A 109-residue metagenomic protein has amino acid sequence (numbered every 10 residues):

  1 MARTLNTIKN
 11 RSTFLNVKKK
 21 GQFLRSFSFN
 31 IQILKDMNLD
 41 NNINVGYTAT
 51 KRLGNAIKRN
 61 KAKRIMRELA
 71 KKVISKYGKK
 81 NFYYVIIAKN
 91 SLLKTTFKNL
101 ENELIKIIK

Functional and structural regions predicted by a protein language model:
M1-K109: Positively charged, solvent-exposed patches that mediate nucleic-acid binding
